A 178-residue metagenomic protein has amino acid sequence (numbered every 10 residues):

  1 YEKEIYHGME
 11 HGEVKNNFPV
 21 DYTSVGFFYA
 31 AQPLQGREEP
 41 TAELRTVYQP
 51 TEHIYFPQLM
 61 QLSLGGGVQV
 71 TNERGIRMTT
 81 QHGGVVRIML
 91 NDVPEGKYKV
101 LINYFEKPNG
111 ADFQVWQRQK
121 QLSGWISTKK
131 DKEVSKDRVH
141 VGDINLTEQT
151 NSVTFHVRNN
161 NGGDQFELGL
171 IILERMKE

Functional and structural regions predicted by a protein language model:
Y1-T51: Charged, alpha-helix-forming regions
Q35-E178: Extracytoplasmic
